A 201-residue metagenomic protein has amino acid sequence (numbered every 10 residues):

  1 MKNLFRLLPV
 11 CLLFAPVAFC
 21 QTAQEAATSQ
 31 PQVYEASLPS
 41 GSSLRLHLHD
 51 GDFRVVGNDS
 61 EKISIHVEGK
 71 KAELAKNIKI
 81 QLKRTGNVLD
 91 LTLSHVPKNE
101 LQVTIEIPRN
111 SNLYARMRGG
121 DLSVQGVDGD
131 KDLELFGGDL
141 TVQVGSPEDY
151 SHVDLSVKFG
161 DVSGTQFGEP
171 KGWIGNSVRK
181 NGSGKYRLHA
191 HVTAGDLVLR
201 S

Functional and structural regions predicted by a protein language model:
M1-R6: Positively charged n-region of N-terminal signal peptides that target proteins for export
L7-V17: Bacterial N-terminal signal peptides
A23-K79, V144, S151, H189 (+1 more regions): Short linear S-[DN]-x-LW-Φ motif typified by the pepsin-like aspartic protease active-site region
S29-P39, V88, S94, Q125-S201: Short, surface-exposed interaction patches in beta-rich subdomains that mediate adhesion/assembly near membranes
L44-L46, A115, L155: Active-site alpha-helical segments that house and flank conserved acidic catalytic motifs for diphosphate chemistry
L48-D50, G57-E61, V67-K71, H95-P97 (+8 more regions): A mature extracytoplasmic/lumenal domain signature
K62-S64, T85-D90, N112-L113: Short, hydrophobic/aromatic-rich segments at coil-to-beta transitions
G69-I105: Mid-chain, structured segments of secreted extracytoplasmic proteins
